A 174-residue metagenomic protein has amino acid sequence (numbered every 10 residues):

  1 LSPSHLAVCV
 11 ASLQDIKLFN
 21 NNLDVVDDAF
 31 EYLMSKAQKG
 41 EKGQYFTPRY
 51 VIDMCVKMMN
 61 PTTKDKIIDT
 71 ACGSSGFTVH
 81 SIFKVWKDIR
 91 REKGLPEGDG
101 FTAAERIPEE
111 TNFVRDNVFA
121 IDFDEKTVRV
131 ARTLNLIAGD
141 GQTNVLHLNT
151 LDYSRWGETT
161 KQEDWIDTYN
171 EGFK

Functional and structural regions predicted by a protein language model:
L1-K36: Long recognition/docking surfaces used for binding and targeting
I16, V26-A29, E41, T143 (+1 more regions): Residue-level detector of intrinsically disordered/flexible regions characterized by low predicted structural confidence
K17-N21, G43, F119: A general boundary/transition motif marking the beginning of the first structured unit of a protein
K36, G40-Y45: Nucleic-acid modification enzymes, centered on SAM-dependent nucleic-acid methyltransferases
Q44-W165: Conserved S-adenosyl-L-methionine
T168-F173: Carboxylate/His-rich catalytic cores and anion/metal-binding grooves
